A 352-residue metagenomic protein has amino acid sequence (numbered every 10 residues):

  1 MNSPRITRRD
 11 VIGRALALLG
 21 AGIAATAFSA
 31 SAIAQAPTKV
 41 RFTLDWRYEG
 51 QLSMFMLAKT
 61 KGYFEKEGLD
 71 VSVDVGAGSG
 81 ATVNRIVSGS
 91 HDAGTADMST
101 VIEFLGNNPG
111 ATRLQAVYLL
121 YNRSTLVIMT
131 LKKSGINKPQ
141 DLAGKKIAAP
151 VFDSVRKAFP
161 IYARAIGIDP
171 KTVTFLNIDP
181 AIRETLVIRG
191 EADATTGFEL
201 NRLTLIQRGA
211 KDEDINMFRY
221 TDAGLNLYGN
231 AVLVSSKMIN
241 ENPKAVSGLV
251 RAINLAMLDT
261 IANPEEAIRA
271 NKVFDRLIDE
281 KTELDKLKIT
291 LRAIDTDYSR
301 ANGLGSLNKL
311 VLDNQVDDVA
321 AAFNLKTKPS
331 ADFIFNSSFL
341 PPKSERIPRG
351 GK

Functional and structural regions predicted by a protein language model:
N2-L19: N-terminal secretory signal peptides and thylakoid transit peptides that target proteins across membranes
A24-S31: N-terminal signal peptide c-region/cleavage motif recognized by signal peptidases
A34-D169, T174-D179, R183-R189, D193-E199 (+2 more regions): Short, glycine-/small- and polar/acidic-enriched structural segments that line small-molecule recognition paths
S72, G80, L284-R292, S330-P342: Short linear loop/turn motifs
S99, L176, A181-T185, E191-L277: Pocket-lining segment of extracytoplasmic ligand-binding domains
P170-V173, D214-I215, L277-I289, L325-F333: Short, surface-exposed acidic
N240-N324: Secondary-structure end/capping motifs
L312-K352: Conserved C-terminal helix/tail region of periplasmic/extracytoplasmic solute-binding proteins
